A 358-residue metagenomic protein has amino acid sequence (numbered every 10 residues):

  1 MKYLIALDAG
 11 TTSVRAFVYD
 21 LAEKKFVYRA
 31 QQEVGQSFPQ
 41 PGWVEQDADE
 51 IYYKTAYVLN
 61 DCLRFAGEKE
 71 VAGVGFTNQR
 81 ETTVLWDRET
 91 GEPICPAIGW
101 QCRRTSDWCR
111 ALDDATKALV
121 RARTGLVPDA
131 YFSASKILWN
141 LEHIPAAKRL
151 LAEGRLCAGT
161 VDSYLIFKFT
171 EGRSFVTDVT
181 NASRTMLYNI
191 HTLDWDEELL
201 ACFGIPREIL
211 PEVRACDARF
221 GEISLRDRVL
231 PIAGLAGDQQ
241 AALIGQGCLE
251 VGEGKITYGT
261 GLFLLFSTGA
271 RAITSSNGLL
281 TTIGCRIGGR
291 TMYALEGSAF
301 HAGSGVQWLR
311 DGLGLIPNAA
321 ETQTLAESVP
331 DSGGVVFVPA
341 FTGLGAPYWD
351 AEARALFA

Functional and structural regions predicted by a protein language model:
M1-C95, A122, A201, E212-A215 (+1 more regions): N-terminal glycine/serine-rich phosphate-binding loop of ATP-dependent small-molecule kinases, especially carbohydrate
I5-L7, V18, S106, A111-V127 (+5 more regions): Active-site core segments that coordinate phosphate-bearing ligands/cofactors across diverse enzyme families
R29-Q31, D217, A351-L356: Active-site-adjacent bridging/hinge elements
V34-W43, L119-V120, V176-S183, F357-A358: Gly-rich Lys/Arg/Thr-decorated short loops/hinges at beta-loop-alpha junctions or inter-strand turns that position
D47, C102, D238: Short, conserved phosphate/pyrophosphate- and ester-handling motifs at nucleotide-, phospho-/glycolipid
N60-W100, V127-S133, I166-N189, R214-A215 (+1 more regions): Short beta-strand-loop/turn "lid" adjacent to the catalytic site in phosphate-handling enzymes
E68, G204-E208, L315: Helix N-cap/coil-helix junction residues
L210-R219, Q323-E327: Short linear loop/turn motifs
